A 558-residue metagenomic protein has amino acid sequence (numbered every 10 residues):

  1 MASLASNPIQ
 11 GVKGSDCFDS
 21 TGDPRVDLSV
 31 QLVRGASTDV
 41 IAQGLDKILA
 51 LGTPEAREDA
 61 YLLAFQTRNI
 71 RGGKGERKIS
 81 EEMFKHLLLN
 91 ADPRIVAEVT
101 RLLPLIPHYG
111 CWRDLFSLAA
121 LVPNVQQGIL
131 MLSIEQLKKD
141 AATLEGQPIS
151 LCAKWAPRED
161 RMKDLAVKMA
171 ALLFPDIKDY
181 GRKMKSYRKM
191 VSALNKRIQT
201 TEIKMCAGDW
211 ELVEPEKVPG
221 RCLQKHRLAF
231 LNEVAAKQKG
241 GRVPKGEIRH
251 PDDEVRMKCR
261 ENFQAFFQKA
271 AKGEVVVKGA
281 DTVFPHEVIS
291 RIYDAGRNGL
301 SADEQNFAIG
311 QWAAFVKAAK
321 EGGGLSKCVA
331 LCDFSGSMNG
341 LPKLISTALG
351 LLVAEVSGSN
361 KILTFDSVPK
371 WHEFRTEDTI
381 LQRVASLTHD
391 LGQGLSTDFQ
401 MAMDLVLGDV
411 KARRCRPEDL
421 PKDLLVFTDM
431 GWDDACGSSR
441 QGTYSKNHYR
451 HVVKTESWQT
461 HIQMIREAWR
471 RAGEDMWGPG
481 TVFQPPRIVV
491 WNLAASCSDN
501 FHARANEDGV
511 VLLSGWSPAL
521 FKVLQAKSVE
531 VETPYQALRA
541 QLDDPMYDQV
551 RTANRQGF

Functional and structural regions predicted by a protein language model:
M1-I345, E355-F558: Long lumenal/extracellular ectodomains of secretory and single-pass membrane proteins
